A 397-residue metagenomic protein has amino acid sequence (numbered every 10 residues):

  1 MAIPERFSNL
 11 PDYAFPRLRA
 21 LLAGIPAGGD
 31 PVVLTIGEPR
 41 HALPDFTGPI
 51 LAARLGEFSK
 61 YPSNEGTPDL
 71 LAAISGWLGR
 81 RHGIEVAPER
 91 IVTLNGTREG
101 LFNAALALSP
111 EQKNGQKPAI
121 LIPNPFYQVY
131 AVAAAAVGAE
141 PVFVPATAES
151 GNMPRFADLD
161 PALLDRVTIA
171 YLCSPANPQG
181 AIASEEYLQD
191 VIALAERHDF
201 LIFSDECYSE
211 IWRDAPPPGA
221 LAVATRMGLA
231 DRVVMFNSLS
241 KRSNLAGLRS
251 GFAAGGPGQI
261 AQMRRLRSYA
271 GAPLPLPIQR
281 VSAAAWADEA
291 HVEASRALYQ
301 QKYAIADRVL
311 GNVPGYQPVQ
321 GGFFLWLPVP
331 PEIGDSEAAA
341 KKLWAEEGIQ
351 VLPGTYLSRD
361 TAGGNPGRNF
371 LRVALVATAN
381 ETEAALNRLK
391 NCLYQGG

Functional and structural regions predicted by a protein language model:
P4-N103, A285-W286, L393-G397: N-terminal small-domain helix-loop-helix segment of the aminotransferase-like
G28, V137, R197-H198, E347: Helix C-cap/helix->beta junction micro-motif
F58-A193, E210-I211, A215-M227, T382: Conserved core of the PLP fold type I
P118, R197-L201, A230-D231: A short helix->loop->beta-strand "cap" motif at the edges of active sites that frequently abuts
A222-Q300, L393: Conserved core segment of the aminotransferase class I/II
Q279, A283, L298-D307, Y316-V329 (+1 more regions): Conserved glycine-rich beta-strand-loop-beta hairpin in the small C-terminal domain of fold type I
K342-V351, L357-G397: PLP-dependent enzyme catalytic core of the Aspartate aminotransferase-like
